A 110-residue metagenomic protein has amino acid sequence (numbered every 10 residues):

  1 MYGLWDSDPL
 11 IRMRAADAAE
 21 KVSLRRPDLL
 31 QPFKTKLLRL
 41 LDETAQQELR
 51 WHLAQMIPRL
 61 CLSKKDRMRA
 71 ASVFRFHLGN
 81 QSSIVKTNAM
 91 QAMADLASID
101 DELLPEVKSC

Functional and structural regions predicted by a protein language model:
M1-S23: A positional/architectural concept
M1-Y2, P27-L40, K65-H77, D101-C110: Amphipathic alpha-helical scaffolding segments comprising HEAT/armadillo-like alpha-solenoid repeats
W5, S23-L24, D42-E43, L78-G79 (+1 more regions): Alpha-solenoid HEAT/Armadillo repeat architecture
P9-L10, E43-E48, S83-I84: Alpha-helix N-cap/helix-start positions at coil->helix boundaries
E20, P58, A94-D95: Structural signature of alpha-helical solenoid repeat scaffolds
W51-I57: Aromatic-anchored, charged helix-turn/loop surface patch used as a conserved interaction hotspot
